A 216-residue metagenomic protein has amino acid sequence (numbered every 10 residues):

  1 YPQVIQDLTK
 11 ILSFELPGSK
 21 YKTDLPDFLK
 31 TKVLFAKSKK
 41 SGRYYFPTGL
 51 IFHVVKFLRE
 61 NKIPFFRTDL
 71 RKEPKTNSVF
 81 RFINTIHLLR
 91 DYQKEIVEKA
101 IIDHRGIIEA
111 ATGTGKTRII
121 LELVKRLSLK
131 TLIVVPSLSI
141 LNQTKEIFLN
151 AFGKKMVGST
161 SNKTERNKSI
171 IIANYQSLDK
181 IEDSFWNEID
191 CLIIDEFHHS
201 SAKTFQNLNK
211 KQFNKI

Functional and structural regions predicted by a protein language model:
Y1-T68: N-terminal accessory nucleic-acid engagement/regulatory domains that precede and modulate ATP-driven motor cores
V33-K39, F57-E60, F65-E109: Conserved pre-motif I regulatory segment
F46, L89, I133: Conserved SAM-binding loop
I102-L127: Walker A/P-loop
I108, I133, I171-A173, S184 (+1 more regions): Hydrophobic positions in the central parallel beta-sheet of the AAA+
T131, S139-K163: Conserved helix-turn-beta segment of the N-terminal RecA-like "Helicase ATP-binding" lobe in SF1/SF2 helicases
T160-I171, W186-E188: Conserved motor-coupling elements within RecA-like helicase/translocase cores
Y175-I216: SF2 helicase catalytic motif II
